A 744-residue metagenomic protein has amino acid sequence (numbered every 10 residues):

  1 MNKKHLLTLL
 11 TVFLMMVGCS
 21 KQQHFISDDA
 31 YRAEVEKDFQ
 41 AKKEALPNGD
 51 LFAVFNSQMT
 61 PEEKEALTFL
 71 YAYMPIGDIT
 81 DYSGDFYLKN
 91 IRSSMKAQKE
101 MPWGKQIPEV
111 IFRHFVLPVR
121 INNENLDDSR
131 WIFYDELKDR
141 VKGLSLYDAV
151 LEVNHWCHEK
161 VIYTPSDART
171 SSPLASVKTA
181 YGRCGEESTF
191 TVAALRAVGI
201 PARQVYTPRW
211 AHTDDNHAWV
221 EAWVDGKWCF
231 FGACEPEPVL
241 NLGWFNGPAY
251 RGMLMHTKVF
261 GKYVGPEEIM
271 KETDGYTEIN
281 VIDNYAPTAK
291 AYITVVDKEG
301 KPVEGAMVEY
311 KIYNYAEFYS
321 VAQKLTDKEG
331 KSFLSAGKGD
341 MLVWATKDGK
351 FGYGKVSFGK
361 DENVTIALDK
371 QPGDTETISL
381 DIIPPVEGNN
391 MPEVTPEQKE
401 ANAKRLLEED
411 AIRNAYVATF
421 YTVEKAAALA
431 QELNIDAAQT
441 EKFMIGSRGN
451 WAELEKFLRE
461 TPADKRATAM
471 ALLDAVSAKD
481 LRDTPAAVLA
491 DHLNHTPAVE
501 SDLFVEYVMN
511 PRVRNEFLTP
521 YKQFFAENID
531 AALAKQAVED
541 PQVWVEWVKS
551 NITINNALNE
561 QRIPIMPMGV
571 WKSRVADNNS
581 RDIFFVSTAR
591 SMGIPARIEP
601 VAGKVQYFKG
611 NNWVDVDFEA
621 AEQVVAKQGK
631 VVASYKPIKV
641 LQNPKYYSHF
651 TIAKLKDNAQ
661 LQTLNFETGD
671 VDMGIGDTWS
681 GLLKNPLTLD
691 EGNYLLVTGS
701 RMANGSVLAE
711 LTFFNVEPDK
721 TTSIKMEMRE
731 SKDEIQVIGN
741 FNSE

Functional and structural regions predicted by a protein language model:
V17-G18: C-terminal motif of bacterial Sec signal peptides marking the signal peptidase cleavage site
F25, D139-L144, A149-H155, T164-L174 (+8 more regions): Hydrophobic/aromatic-rich core segments of domains that either
S27-T179, D215, Q398-E400, E409-S573 (+1 more regions): Secondary-structure boundary elements
A289-G300, G330, G629-Q642, V737-G739: A short, amphipathic beta-strand motif
K298-E317, K338-D340, D540, I638-G669: Short, ordered, surface-exposed loop/turn motifs in non-cytosolic proteins
N314-S335, N658-L683: Short, acidic Ser/Thr/Gly-rich low-complexity loop/linker segments typical of extracellular and cell-surface proteins
G349-Q371, R701-S731: Structured interaction patches on ligand/partner-binding surfaces of diverse proteins
D369-L429, K636-I638, K725-E744: Compositionally biased low-complexity segments at domain edges in trafficked proteins and select soluble regulators
